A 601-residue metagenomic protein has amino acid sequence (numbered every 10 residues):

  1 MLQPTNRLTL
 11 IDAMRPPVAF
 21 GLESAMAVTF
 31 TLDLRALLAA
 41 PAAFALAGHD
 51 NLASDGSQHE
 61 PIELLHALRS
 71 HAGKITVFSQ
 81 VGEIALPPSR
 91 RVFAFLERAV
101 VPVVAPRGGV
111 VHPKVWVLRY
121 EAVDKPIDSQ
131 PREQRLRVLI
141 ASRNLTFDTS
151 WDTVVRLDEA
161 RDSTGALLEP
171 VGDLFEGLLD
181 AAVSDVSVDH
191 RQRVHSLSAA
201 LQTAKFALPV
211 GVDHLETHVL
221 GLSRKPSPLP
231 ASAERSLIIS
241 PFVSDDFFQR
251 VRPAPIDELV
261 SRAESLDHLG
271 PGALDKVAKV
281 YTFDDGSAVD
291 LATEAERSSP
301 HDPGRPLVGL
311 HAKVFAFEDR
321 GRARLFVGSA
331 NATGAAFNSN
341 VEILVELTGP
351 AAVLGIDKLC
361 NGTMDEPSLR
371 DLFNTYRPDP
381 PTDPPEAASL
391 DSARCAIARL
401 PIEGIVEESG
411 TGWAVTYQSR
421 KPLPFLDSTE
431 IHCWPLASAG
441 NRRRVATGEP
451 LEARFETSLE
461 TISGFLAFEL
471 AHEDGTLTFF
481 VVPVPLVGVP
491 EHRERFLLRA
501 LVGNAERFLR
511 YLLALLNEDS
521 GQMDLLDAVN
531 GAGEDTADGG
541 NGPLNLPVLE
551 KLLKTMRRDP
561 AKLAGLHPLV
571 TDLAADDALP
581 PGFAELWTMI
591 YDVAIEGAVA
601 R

Functional and structural regions predicted by a protein language model:
M1-R324, G334-R601: Terminal interaction modules at protein C-ends
A330: Short loop/turn segments immediately following the C-termini of beta-strands
